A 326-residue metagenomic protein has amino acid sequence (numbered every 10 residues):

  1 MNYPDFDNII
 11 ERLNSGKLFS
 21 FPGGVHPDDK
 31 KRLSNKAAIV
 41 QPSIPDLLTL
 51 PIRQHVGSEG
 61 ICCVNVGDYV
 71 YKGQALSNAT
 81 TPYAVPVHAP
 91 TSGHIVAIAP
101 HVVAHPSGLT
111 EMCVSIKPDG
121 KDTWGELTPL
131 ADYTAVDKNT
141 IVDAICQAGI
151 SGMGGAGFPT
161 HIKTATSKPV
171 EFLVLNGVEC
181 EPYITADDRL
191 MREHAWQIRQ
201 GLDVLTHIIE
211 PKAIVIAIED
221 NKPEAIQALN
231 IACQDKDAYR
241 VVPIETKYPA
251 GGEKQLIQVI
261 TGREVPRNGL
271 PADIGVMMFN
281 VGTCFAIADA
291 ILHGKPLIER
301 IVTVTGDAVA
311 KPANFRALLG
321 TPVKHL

Functional and structural regions predicted by a protein language model:
M1-C63, S115: N-terminal, Lys/Arg-enriched amphipathic/low-complexity engagement segments that precede the first folded domain
V64-V70, V102, T305: Acidic, glycine-anchored pre-beta loop/turn
N65-N78, A97: Short, well-structured beta-strand-loop connectors
G93-I95: Conserved hydrophobic positions within beta-strands
A97, V102-K163, S167, P223 (+1 more regions): Acidic low-complexity segments
T123-W124, L173-D187, A308: Gly-rich Lys/Arg/Thr-decorated short loops/hinges at beta-loop-alpha junctions or inter-strand turns that position
R192-I208: Histidine-anchored nucleotide/phosphate-binding helix
K212-H325: Hydrophobic alpha-helical positions that pack around
